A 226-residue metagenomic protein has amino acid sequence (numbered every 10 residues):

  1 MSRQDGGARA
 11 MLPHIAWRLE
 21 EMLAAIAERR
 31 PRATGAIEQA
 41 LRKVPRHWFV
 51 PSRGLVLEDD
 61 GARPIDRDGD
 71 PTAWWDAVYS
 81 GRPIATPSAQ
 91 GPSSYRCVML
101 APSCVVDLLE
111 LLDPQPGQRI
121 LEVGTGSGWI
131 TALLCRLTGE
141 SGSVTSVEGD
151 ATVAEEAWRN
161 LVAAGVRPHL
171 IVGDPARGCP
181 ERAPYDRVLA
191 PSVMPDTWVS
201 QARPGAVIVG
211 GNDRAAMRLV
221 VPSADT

Functional and structural regions predicted by a protein language model:
S2-G126, I130, L137, V153-A157 (+1 more regions): Class I SAM-dependent transferase core
H47, L55, D174-A176, R214: Short, solvent-exposed coil/turn elements at secondary-structure transition points
L55, L219-V220: Assembly/interface hotspot detector across virion components, adhesins/toxins, and nucleic-acid enzymes
V78, A216-R218: Conserved hydrophobic/aromatic beta-strand scaffold that supports enzyme active sites
C97-V209: Conserved nucleotide-cofactor-binding alpha/beta core module
R214-A216, S223-T226: Class I S-adenosyl-L-methionine
